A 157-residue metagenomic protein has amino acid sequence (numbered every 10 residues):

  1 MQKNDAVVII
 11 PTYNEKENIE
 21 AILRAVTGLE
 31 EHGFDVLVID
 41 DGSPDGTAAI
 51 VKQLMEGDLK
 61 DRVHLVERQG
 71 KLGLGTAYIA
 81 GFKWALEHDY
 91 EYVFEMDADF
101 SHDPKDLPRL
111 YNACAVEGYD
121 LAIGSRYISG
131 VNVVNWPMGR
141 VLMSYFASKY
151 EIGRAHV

Functional and structural regions predicted by a protein language model:
K3-A6: Extreme N-terminal starter segment of soluble prokaryotic enzymes
I10, G33-S43, V66-E67, M96: Short beta-strand/loop segment that forms part of the nucleotide-sugar
I10-R24, G42: Active-site beta-to-alpha loop of glycosyltransferases that engages the nucleotide-sugar donor
E17-A21, D45-L54: Acidic helix N-cap motif at the loop->helix transition within catalytic regions of sugar-transfer enzymes
R24-G33: Short, acidic, metal-binding catalytic loop of nucleotide-sugar glycosyltransferases
V26, G81, D99: Residue-level signature of catalytic and energy-coupling elements of molecular machines, predominantly ATP/GTP-dependent
D40-A49, F100: A conserved acidic beta->alpha catalytic loop
R68-E87, Y92, P104-H156: Acceptor/aglycone-binding surface of glycosyltransferases and processive sugar-polymer synthases
